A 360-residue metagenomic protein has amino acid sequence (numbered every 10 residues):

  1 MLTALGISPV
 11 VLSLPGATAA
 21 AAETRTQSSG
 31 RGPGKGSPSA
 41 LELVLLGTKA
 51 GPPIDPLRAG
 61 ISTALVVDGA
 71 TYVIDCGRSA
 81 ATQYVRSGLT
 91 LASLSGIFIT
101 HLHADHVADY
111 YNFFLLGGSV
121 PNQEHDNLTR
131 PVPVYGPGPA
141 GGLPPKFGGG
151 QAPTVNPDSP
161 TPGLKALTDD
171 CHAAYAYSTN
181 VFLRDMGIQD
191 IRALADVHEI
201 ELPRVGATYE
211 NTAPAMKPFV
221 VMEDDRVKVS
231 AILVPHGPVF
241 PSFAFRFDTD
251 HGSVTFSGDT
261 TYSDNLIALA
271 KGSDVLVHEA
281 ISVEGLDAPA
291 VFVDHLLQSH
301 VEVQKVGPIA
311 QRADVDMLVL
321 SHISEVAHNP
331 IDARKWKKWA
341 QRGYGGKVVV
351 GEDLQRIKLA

Functional and structural regions predicted by a protein language model:
T3-A244, D248-D250, D332-K358: Binuclear metal-dependent hydrolase catalytic cores
F243-A244, D250-T255, T261-Q355: Cap/insert and terminal regions of metallo-dependent hydrolase folds
